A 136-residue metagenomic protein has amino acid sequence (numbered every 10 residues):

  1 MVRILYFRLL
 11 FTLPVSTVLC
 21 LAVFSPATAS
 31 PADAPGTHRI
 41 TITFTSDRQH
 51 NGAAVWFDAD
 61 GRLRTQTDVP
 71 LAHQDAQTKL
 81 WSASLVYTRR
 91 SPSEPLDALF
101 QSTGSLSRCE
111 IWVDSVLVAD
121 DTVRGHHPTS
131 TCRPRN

Functional and structural regions predicted by a protein language model:
M1-Y6: N-terminal secretory signal peptides that target proteins for export/translocation
F11-A22: Bacterial N-terminal signal peptides
L21-G36: C-terminal region of N-terminal signal peptides and the immediate post-cleavage residues of exported proteins
A32-L63: Short, surface-exposed binding/anchoring microloops in extracellular/periplasmic proteins
D33-P35, S130-N136: Short, charged, intrinsically disordered terminal tails
N51, W56-T103: Mature extracytoplasmic domains of secretory-pathway proteins
A83-R133: Extracytosolic low-complexity repeat regions of secreted or lipid-anchored proteins
